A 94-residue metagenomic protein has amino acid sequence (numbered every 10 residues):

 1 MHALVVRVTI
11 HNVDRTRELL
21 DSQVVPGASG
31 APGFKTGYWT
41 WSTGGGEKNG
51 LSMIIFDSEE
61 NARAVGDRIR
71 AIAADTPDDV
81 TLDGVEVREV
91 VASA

Functional and structural regions predicted by a protein language model:
M1-L51, D57-R68, D78-A94: Short S/T/G/P-rich N-terminal loop/turn motif that feeds into the first structured element of a domain
A73: Conserved hydrophobic residues forming the short capping helix/wall of the S-adenosyl-L-methionine
